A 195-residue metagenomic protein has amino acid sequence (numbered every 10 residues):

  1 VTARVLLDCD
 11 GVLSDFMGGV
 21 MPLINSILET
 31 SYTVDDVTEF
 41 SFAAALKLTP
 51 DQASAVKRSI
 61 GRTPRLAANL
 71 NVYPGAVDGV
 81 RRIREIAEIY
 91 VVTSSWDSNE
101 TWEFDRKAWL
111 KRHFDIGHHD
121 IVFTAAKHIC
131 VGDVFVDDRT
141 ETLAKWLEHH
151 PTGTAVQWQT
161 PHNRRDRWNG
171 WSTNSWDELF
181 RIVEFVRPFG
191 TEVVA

Functional and structural regions predicted by a protein language model:
V1-S54: Active-site neighborhood of HAD-like aspartate-dependent phosphohydrolases
T30-V34, F42-R81: Metal-dependent phosphoesterase signature
L66-V72, A76-R106, L110: Substrate-recognition element of Asp-dependent hydrolases with the DxDx(T/V) motif
V92-L147: Substrate-recognition "cap/lid" segment bordering the active-site pocket of phosphatases
D120-T124, G170-R181: Short acidic-hydrophobic, aromatic-tinged amphipathic segments that line or gate anion-handling sites
V136-D177: Acidic, Mg2+-coordinating phosphoryl-transfer loop and its flanking beta/alpha structural elements, shared across
D177-E192: Short amphipathic alpha-helix with an adjacent loop that forms part of the alpha/beta core around
